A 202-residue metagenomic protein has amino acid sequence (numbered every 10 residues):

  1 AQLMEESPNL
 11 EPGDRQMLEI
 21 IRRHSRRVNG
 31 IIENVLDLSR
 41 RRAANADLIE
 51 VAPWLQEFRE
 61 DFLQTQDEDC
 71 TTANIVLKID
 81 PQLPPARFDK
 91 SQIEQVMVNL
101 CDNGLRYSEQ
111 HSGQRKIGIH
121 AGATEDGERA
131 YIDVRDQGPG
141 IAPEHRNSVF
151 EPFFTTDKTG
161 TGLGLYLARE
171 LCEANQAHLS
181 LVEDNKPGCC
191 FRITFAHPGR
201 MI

Functional and structural regions predicted by a protein language model:
A1-L10: Conserved C-terminal segment of the DHp
R23-V28: Short alpha-helical segment of the dimerization/phosphotransfer core of two-component systems
R41-N45, P81, P85-F88, T156: Conserved micro-motifs of the catalytic ATP-binding
T72-P84: Conserved catalytic submotifs in the C-terminal HATPase_c
I141-P152: Short conserved segment of the HATPase_c
G164, A168: Short alpha-helical Gxxx[C/S/T] motif in the catalytic ATP-binding
